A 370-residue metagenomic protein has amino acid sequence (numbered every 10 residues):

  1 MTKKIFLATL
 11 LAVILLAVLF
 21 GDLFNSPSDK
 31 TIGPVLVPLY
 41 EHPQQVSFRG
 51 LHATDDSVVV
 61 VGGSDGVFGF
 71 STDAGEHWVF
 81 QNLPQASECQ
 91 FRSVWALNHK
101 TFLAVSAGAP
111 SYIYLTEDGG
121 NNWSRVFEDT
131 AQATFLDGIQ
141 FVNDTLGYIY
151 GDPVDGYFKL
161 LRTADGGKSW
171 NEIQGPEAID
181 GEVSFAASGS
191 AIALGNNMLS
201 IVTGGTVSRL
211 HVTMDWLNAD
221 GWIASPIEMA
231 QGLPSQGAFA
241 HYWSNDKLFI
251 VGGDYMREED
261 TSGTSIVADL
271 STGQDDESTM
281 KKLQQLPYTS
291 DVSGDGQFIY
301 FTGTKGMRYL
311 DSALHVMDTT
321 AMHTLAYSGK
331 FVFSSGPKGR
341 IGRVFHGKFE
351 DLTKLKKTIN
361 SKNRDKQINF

Functional and structural regions predicted by a protein language model:
M1-L11: N-terminal Sec-pathway targeting helices
T9-L19: Hydrophobic membrane-insertion alpha-helices, especially the h-region of bacterial N-terminal signal peptides
F24-F370: Residue-level hotspots at or immediately adjacent to binding/recognition sites across diverse folds
